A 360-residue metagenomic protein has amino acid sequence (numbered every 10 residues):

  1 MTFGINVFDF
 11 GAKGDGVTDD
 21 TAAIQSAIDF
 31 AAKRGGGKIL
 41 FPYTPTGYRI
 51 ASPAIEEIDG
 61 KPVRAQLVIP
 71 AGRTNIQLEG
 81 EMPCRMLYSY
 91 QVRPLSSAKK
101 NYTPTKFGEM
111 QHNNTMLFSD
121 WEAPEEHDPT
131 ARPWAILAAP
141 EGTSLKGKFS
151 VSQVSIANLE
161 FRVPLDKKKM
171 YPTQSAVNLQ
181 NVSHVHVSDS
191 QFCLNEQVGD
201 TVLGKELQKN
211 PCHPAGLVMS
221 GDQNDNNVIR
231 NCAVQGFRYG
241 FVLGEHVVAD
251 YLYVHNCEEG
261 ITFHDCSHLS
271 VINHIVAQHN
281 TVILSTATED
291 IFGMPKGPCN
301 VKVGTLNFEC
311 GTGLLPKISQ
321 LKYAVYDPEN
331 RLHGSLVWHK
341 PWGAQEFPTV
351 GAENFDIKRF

Functional and structural regions predicted by a protein language model:
T2, G36, P45-G47, R64 (+12 more regions): Surface-exposed or flexible loop/turn and strand-edge residues in extracellular/cell-surface modules
F3-A12: Generic N-terminal amphipathic, Lys/Arg-enriched alpha-helix
G11, T21, Q25-D29, K33-K106 (+6 more regions): N-terminal extracellular ligand-recognition/capping segment immediately after the signal peptide
A12-G14, V163-D166: Glycine-centered low-complexity coil/loop motifs and glycine-rich tracts, especially the flexible linkers
P42, P70, E79-E81, S89 (+18 more regions): Feature marks extracellular polysaccharide-active and adherence modules
D59-V68, R93-G147, K168-N178, D200-G221 (+8 more regions): Extracellular beta-strand/beta-solenoid scaffold signature
I76-E81, V151-I156, V185-S188, N224-R230 (+8 more regions): All-beta strand scaffolds that present successive hydrophobic residues in beta-strands
